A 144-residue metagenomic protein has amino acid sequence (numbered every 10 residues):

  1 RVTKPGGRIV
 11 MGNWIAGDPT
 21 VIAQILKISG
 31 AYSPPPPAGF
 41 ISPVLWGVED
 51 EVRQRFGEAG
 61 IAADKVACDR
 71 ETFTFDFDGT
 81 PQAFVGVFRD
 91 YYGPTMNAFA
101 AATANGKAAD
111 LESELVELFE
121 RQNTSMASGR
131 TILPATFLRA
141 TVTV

Functional and structural regions predicted by a protein language model:
V2-K4, N13, V52, E114 (+2 more regions): Membrane-interface segments of envelope glycosyltransferases acting on lipid-linked substrates or membrane lipids
K4-D78, T95: Conserved catalytic/acceptor-binding region of the Class I
I22-S29, V52, F56, F84-F88 (+3 more regions): Hydrophobic alpha-helical core bundles mediating ligand binding, dimerization, or RNAP-core interactions
K27, M126-R130: Short acidic, glycine/proline-enriched loop segments that cap or flank alpha-helices
A31, N105, R130-L133: Juxtamembrane/interface motifs at transmembrane-helix termini
A59-D64, Q82-D90, P94, L133-V144: Core SAM-dependent methyltransferase catalytic element
K65-A127: C-terminal helical/coil "lid" or tail adjacent to the Rossmann-like core of SAM-dependent
